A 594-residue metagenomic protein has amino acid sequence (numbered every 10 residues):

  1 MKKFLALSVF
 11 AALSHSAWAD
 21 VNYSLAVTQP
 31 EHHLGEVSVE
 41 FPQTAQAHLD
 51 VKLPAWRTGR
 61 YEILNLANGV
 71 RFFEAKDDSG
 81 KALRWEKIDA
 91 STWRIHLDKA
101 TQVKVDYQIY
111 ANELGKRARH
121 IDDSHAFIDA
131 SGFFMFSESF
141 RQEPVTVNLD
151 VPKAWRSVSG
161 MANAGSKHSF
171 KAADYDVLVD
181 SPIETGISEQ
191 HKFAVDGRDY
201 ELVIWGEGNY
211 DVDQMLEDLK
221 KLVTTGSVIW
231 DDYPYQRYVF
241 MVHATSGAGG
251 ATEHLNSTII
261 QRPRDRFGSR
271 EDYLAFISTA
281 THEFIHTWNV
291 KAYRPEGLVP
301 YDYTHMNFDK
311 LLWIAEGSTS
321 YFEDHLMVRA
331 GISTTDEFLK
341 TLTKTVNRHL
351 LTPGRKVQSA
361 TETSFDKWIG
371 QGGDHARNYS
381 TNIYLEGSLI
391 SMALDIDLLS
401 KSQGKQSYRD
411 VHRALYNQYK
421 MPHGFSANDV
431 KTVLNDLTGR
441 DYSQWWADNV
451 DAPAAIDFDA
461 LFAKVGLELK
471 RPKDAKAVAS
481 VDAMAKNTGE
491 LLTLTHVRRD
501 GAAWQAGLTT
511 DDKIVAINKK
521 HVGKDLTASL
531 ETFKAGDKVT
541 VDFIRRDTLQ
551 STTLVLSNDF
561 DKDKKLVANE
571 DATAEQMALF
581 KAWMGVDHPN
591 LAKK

Functional and structural regions predicted by a protein language model:
M1-W18: Gram-negative bacterial Sec-dependent N-terminal signal peptides
A19-R57: Early extracytoplasmic/domain-onset interaction patches
N22, L34-S38, H48-D50, T92 (+5 more regions): Intrinsic-disorder/low-complexity, polar/charged segments enriched in Ser/Thr/Lys/Arg/Asp/Glu/Gln
T28, E40, I63-F72, K76-Y235 (+1 more regions): Non-catalytic architectural context of zinc metalloproteases
W56, Q108-Y110, P152, T245 (+4 more regions): Solvent-exposed coil/turn segments that connect beta secondary-structure elements in extracytoplasmic/periplasmic
W155, W230-P234, E283-A292, E296 (+6 more regions): A generic secondary-structure signal for well-formed alpha-helical elements
E189-L312, S318, F322: Juxtacatalytic substrate-recognition/specificity segment
E323, I332-K594: C-terminal recognition in membrane/secretory proteostasis and scaffolding
